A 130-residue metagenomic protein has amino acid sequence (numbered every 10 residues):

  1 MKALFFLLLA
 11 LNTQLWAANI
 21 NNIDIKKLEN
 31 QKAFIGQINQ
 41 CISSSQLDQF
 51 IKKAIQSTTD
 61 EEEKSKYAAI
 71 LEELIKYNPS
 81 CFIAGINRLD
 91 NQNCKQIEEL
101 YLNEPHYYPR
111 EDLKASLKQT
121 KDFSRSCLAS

Functional and structural regions predicted by a protein language model:
A3-T13: Sec-dependent N-terminal signal peptides
A18-S130: Non-catalytic all-alpha helical scaffold/repeat segments
